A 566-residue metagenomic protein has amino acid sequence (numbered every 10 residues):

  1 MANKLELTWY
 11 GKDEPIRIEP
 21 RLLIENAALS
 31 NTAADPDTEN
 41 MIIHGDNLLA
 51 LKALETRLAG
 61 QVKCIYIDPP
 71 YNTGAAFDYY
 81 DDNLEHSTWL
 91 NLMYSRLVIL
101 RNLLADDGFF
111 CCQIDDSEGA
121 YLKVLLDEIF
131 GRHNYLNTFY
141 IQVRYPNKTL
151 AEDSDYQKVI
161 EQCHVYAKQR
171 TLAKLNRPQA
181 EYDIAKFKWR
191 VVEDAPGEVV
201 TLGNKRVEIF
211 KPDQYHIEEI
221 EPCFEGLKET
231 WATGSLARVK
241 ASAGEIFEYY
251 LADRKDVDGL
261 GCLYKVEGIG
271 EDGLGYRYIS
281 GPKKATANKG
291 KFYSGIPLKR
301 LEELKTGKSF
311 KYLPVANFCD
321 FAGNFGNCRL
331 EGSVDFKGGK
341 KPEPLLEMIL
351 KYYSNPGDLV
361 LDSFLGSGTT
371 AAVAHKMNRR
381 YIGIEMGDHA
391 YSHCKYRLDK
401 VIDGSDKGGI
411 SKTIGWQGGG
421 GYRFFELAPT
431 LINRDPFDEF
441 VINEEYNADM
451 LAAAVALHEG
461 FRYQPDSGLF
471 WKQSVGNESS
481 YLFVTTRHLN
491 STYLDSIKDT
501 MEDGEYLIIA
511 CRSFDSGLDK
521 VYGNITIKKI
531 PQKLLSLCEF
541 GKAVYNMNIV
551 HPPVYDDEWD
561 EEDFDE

Functional and structural regions predicted by a protein language model:
M1-Y66, T73-S95, D256-G268, D272-A287 (+4 more regions): DnaQ-like (DEDDh/DEDDy) 3′-5′ exonuclease domain used for proofreading and 3′-end trimming on nucleic acids
A2-I16, H86-L90, G119, E343-W416 (+1 more regions): Conserved S-adenosyl-L-methionine
N31-A33, G45-L48, K52-F109, S117 (+8 more regions): SAM-dependent methyltransferase catalytic-core segment centered on the flexible catalytic loop and adjoining short
A34-G45, L49, A53, G326-L359: Glycine-rich adenosyl-nucleotide cofactor-binding module
A120-Q142: Conserved Class I S-adenosyl-L-methionine
L136-Q169: Class I S-adenosyl-L-methionine
Q162, A167-G332, E343: Active-site-adjacent helix-turn-beta-strand microarchitecture at beta-sheet edges that either contains or buttresses
I382-E566: PRPP-dependent phosphoribosyltransferase catalytic core
